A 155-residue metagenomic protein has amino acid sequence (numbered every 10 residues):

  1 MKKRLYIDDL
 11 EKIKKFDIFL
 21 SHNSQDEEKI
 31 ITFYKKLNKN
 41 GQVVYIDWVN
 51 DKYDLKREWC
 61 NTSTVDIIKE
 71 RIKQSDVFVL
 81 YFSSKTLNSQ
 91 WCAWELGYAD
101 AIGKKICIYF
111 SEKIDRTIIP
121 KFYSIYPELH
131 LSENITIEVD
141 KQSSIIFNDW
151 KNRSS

Functional and structural regions predicted by a protein language model:
M1-K12, E112-S155: C-terminal interaction surface of TIR/SEFIR-family domains
M1-S75: Conserved N-terminal substructure of TIR/SEFIR domains
V43, K105-C107: Proline-centered loop/turn at the N-terminus of a beta-strand
N50-K52, S84-K85, Y109-R116: Short beta-alpha junction loops
L55-R57, W91, I118-I119: Short Asp/Glu-rich motifs
W59-S63, L96, K121-I125: Short low-complexity, flexible loop/linker segments enriched in glycine and/or proline with clustered acidic
F78-V79: Hydrophobic acceptor-binding patch used for acceptor engagement in glycosyltransferases
S84-I102: Conserved TIR/SEFIR loop-to-helix hotspot centered on a Trp-containing motif with a nearby acidic residue
